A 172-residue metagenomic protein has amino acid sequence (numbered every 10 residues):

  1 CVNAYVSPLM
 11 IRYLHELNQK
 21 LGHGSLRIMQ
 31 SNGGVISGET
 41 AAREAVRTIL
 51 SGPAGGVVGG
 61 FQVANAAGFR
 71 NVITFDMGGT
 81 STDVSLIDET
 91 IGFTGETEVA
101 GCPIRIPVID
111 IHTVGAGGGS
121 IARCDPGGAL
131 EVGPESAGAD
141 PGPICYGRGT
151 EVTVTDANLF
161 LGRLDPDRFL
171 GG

Functional and structural regions predicted by a protein language model:
C1-G172: N-terminally biased helix-coil "hinge/interface" segments that flank
